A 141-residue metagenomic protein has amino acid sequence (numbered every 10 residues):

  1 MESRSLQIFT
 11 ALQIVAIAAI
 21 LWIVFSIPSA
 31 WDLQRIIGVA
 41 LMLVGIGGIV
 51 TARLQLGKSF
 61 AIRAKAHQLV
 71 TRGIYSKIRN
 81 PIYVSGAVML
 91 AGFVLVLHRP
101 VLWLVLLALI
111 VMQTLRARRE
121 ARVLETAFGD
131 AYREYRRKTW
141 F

Functional and structural regions predicted by a protein language model:
M1-T71, V88-F141: Membrane-anchoring alpha-helices and their flanking helix-loop junctions
R72, S76-S85: Histidine-centered phosphotransfer motif of kinases
